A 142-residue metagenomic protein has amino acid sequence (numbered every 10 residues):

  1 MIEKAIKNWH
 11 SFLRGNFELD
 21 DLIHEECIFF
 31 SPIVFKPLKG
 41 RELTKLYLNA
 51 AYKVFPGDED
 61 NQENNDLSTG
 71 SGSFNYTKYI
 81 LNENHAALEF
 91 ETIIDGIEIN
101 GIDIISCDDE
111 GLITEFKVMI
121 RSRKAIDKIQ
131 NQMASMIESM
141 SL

Functional and structural regions predicted by a protein language model:
M1-L142: C-terminal and inter-domain tail/linker signature
